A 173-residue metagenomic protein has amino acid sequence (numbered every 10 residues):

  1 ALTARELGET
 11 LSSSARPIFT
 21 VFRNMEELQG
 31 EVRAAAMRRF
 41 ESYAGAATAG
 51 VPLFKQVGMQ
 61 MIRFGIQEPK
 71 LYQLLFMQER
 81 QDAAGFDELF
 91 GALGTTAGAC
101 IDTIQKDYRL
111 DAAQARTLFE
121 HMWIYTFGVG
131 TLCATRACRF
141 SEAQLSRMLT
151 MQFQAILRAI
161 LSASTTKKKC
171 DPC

Functional and structural regions predicted by a protein language model:
A1-E27, E31: Helix-turn-helix
T10, E27-A46, Q56-R63, Q78 (+4 more regions): Alpha-helical structural segments
R39-G50, Y125-L132: Solvent-exposed, amphipathic alpha-helical segments
A44-L71, L110-A112, L118-M122, C170: Hydrophobic alpha-helical connector segments
Q67-D102, T131, T135-A143: Short secondary-structure transition hinges
L74, W123-S141, I156-T166: Amphipathic C-terminal alpha-helical segment
A83-R109, R116-H121, R147-R158: Amphipathic alpha-helical packing segments from all-alpha helical-bundle domains
T165-C173: C-terminal regulatory/oligomerization modules of transcriptional regulators
